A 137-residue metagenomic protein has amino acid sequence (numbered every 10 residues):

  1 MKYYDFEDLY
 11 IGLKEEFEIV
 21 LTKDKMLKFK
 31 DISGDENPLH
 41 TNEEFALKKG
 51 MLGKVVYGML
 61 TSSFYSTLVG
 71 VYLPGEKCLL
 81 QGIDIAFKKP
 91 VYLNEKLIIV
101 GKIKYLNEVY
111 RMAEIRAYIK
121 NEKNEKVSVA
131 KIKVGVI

Functional and structural regions predicted by a protein language model:
M1-C78: Hot-dog-fold acyl-thioester-processing enzymes
M1-L13, V91-I137: HotDog/MaoC-like acyl-thioester-processing domains
E18, A86, K131: Short, surface-exposed charged micro-motifs
K25, K30, K88-K89, R111: Basic side chains
V69-I99: Mid-chain, well-packed structural core segment of small domains
